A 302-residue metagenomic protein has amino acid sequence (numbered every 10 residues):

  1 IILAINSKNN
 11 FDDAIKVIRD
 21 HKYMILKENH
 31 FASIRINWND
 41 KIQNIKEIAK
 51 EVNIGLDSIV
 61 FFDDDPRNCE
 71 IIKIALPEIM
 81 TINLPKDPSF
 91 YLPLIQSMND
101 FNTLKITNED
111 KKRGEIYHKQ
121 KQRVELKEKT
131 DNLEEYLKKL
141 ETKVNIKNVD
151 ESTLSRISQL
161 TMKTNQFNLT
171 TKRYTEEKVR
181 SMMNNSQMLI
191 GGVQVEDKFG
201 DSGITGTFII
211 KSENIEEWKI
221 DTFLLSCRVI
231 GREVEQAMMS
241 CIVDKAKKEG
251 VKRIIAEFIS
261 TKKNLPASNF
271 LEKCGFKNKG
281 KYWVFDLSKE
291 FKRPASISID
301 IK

Functional and structural regions predicted by a protein language model:
I1-K22, I34-I36, T153, L169-Y174 (+4 more regions): Substrate-recognition element of Asp-dependent hydrolases with the DxDx(T/V) motif
K8-I15, I42-N44, P66-E70, S89-F90 (+2 more regions): Flexible loop/turn segments at secondary-structure boundaries
M24-E28, R35-I42, A49-V52: Active-site phosphate-binding/coordination module
I45-P66, I72: Conserved Lys-Pro-Asp/Glu-containing loop-to-beta segment of HAD-superfamily phosphomonoesterases, centered on
E51, K73-T142, D244-K302: Terminal substrate-recognition subdomain of acyl/acetyltransferases
I54-L56, Q187-M188, K248-V251: Short, high-confidence coil segments that cap the C-terminus of an alpha-helix and link into the following beta-strand
E141-R173: Short amphipathic alpha-helix that is part of the acyltransferase structural core
V195-K198, I204-G280: Acyl-donor binding region in acyl/amide transferases
